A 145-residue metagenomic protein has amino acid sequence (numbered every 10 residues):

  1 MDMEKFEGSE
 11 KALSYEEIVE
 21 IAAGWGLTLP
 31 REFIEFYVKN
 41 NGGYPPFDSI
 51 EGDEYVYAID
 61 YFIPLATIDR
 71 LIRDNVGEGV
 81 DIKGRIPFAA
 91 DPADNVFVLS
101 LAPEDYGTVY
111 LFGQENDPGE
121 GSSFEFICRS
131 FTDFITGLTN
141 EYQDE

Functional and structural regions predicted by a protein language model:
M1-V96, E141-E145: A surface-exposed partner-binding patch
A90, L101, G113: Pocket-edge structural micro-motifs
V96-A102: Short, surface-exposed beta-strand/loop micro-motifs that present aromatic residues
F97, L111-E115: Beta-strand-rich cores of mature extracytoplasmic or soluble domains
E104-V109: A short alpha->loop->secondary-structure connector
E115-N140: Compact, glycine/acidic-enriched structural inserts
